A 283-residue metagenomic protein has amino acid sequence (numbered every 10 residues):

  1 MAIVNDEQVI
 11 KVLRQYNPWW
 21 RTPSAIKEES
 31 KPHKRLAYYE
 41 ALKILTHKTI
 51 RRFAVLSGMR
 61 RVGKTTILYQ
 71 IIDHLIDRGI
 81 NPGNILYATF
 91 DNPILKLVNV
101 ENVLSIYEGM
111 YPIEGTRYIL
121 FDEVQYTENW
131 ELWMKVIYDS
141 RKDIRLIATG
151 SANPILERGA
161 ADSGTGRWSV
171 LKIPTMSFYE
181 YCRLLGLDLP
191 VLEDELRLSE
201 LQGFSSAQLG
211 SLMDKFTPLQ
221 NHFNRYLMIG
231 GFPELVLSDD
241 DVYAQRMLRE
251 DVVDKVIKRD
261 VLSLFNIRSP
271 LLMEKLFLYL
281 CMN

Functional and structural regions predicted by a protein language model:
A2-A25, D188-N283: Interdomain hinge/linker elements that couple catalytic modules in large macromolecular machines
E28-R51: Pre-Walker A adenine-sensing motif
L56: Hydrophobic anchor at the beta1->P-loop junction of P-loop NTPases
K64: Conserved lysine of the Walker
I67: Hydrophobic positions on the alpha1 helix immediately C-terminal to the Walker A/P-loop
N84-G115: Short glycine-rich substrate-engagement loop in P-loop NTPases that contacts/grips substrate
R145-S151, K172, Y181: Structural recognition of the conserved hydrophobic beta-strand(s) that form the central parallel beta-sheet of P-loop
P154-V170, C182-L187: Short regulatory helix/loop adjacent to the ATP-binding pocket of P-loop NTPases
